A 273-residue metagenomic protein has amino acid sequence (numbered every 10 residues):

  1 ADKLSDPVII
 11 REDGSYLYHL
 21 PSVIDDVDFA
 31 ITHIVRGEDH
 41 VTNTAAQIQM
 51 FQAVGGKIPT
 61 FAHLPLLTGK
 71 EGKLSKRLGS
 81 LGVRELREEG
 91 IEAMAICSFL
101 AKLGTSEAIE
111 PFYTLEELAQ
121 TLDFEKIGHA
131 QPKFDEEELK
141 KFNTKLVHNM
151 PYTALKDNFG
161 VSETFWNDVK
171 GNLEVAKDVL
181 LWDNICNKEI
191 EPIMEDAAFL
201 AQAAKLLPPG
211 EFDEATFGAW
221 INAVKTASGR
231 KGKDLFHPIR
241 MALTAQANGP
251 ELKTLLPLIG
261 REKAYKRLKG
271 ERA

Functional and structural regions predicted by a protein language model:
A1-H63, T68-L74, G82, E107 (+1 more regions): Active-site cores that bind ATP or allylic diphosphates and position pyrophosphate for catalysis
Y18, L181-W182, F217-W220: Tryptophan-centered motif/residue detector
F29-H33, N222, K253: Glycine- and acidic
G37, L86, G229: Short, charged/polar micro-motifs that form catalytic or ligand-binding hotspots
T42, V54-P192, T244-A273: Catalytic adenosine-cofactor/nucleotide-binding cores of aminoacyl-tRNA synthetases and other
E195-A245: C-terminal accessory/binding modules appended to enzymatic or scaffolding proteins
